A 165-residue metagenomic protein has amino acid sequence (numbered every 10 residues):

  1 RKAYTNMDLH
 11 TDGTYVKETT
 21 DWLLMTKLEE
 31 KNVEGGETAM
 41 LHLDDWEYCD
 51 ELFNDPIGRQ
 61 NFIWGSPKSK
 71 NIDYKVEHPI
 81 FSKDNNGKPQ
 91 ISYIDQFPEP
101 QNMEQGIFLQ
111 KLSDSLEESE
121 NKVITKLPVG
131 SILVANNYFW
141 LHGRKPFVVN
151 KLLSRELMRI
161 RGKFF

Functional and structural regions predicted by a protein language model:
R1-F165: Active-site environment of non-heme Fe oxygenases that use a 2-His-1-carboxylate facial triad
